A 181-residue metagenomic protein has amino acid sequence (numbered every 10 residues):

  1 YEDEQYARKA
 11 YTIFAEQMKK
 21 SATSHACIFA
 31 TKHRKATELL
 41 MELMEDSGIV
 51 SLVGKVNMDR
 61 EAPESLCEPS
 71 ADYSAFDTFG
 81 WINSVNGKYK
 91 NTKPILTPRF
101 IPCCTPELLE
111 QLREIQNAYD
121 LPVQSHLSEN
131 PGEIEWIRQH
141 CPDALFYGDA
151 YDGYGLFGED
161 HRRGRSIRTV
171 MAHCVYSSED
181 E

Functional and structural regions predicted by a protein language model:
Y1-I49, A75-K88: Alpha-helical scaffold segments that flank or form the walls of functional sites
T31-R34, C103, V175-Y176: Short, surface-exposed acidic/glycine-rich loop or hinge patches that mediate macromolecular interfaces
L40-C174: Metal-coordinating catalytic core of metallo-dependent amide/deamination hydrolases
S178-E181: Short, intrinsically disordered, charge-balanced linker/junction segments flanking boundaries in proteins
